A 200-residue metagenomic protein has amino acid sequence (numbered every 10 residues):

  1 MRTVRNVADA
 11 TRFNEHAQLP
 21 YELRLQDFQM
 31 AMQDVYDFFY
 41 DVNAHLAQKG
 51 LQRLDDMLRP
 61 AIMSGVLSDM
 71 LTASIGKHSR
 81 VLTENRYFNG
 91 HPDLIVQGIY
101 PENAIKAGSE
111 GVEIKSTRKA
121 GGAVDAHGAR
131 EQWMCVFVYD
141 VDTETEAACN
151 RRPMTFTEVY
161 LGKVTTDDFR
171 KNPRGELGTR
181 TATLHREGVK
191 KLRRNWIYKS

Functional and structural regions predicted by a protein language model:
M1-G90, I95-E110, S116-S200: Nucleic-acid endonuclease domains
